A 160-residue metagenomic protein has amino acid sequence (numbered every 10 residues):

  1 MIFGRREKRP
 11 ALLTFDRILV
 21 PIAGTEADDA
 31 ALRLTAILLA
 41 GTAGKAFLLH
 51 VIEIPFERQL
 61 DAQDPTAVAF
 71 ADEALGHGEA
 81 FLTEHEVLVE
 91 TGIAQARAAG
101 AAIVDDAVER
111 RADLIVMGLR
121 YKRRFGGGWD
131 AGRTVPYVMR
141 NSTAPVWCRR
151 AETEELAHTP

Functional and structural regions predicted by a protein language model:
M1-L13, T83-I115, R120, T153-P160: Structural beta-alpha unit
E7-P65, F81, V87, N141: Small/aliphatic-rich secondary-structure junction motif
A27, A99, R123-F125: Short glycine-rich, flexible loops that bind phosphorylated cofactors or substrates
A31, R58-D61, A102-V104, G127-G128 (+1 more regions): Short, well-ordered secondary-structure micro-motifs
R33-A36, V104, P136-Y137: Active-site phosphate/pyrophosphate- and oxyanion-stabilizing loops and adjacent acidic/basic residues in soluble
F47-L49, E90-A94, W147: General small-molecule cofactor/ligand-binding pocket signal
D64-E73: A short acidic, glycine-rich active-site loop that binds or catalyzes chemistry on phosphate/adenosine moieties
M117-N141, E155-H158: Glycine-rich, Arg-bearing micro-motifs that act as flexible, cationic patches
